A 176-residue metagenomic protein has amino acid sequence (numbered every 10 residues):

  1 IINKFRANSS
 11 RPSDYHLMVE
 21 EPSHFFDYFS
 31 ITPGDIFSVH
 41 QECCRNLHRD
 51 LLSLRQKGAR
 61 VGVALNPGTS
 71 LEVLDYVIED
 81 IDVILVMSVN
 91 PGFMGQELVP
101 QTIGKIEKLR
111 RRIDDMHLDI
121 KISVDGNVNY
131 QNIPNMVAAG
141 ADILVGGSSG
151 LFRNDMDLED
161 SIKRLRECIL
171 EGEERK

Functional and structural regions predicted by a protein language model:
I1-N3, L98-K105, D160-S161: Charged helix-capping and loop-helix junction motifs
N8, P12, H24-F25, T32-K121: Conserved anion-binding
V19-E21: Short, charge-patterned binding micro-sites
F29, I84, L109, D125 (+3 more regions): Conserved, mostly hydrophobic/aromatic
N127-A139: Acidic, divalent-metal-coordinating active-site segment for phosphoryl/phosphodiester hydrolysis, typified by short
V137, L151-K176: C-terminal helical cap(s) of enzyme catalytic domains, especially alpha/beta-barrels
D142-G146, F152: Acidic, Mg2+-coordinating phosphoryl-transfer loop and its flanking beta/alpha structural elements, shared across
